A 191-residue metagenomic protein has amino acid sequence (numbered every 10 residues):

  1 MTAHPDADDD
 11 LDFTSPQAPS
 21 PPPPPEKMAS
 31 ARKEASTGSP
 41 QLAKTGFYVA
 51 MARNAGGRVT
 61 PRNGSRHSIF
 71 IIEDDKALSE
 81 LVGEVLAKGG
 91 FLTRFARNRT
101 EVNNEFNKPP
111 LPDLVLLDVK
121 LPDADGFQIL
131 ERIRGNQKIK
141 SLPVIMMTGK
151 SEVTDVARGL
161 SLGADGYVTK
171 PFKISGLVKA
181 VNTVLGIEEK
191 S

Functional and structural regions predicted by a protein language model:
M1-F70, S175-S191: Non-catalytic signal-transmission and effector/linker regions of two-component phosphorelay proteins
E73: Conserved acidic carboxylate
E80-K88: Charged docking surfaces used in two-component/phosphorelay signaling
F95-L114: Acidic, metal-coordinating helix/loop segments flanking the phosphotransfer/catalytic sites of two-component signaling
P122, K140, E152: The feature encodes the CheY-like receiver
